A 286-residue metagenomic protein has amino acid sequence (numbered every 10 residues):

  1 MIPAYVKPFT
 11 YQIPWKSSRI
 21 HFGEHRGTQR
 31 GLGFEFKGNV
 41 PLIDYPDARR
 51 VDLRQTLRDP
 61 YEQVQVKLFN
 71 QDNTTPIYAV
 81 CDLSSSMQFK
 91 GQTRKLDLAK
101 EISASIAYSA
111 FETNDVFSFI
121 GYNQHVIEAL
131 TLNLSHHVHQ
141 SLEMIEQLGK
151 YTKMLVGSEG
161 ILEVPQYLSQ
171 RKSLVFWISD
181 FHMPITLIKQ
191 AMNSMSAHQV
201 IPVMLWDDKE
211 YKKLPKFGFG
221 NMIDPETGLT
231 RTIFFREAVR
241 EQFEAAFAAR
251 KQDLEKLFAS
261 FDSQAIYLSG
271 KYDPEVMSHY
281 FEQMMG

Functional and structural regions predicted by a protein language model:
M1-L130, L174-I178: An amphipathic, basic-hydrophobic helix/alpha-beta surface used to engage anionic, phosphate-rich ligands or surfaces
M1-R30, Y167-R171, K189-G286: Von Willebrand factor type A / integrin I
L68-F69, T93-K95, L134-S135, Q190-N193 (+1 more regions): Short, glycine/charged-enriched secondary-structure capping and boundary segments
Q88, T186, E210: Conserved protein kinase catalytic core
D97, H182, E244-A245: Residue-level marker of alpha-helix boundaries and capping positions
G121-Q147: Short beta-strand-loop
H137-S173, T186, L205: Von Willebrand factor
S179-T186: Active-site glycine- and acidic-residue-rich loops that bind and position anionic ligands or nucleotide-like cofactors
